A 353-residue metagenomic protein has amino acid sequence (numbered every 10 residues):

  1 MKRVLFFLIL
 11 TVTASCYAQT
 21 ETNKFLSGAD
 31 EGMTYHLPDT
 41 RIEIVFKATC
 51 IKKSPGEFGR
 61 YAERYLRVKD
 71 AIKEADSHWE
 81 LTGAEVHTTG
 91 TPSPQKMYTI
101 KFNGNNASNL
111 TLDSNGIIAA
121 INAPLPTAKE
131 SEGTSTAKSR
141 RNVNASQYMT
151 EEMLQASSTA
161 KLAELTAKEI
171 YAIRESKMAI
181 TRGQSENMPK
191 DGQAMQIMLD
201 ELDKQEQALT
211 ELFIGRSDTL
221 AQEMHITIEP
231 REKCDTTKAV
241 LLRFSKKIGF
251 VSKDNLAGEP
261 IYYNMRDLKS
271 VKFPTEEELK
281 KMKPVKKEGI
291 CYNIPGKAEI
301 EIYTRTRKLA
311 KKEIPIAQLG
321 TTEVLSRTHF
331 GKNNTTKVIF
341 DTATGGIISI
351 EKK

Functional and structural regions predicted by a protein language model:
V4-T13: Sec-dependent N-terminal signal peptides
A14-A18: Sec/Tat signal peptide C-region and signal peptidase I cleavage site
Q19-E132, K138-K353: N-terminal amphipathic/basic membrane-interacting segments and domains, especially the gasdermin N-terminal
